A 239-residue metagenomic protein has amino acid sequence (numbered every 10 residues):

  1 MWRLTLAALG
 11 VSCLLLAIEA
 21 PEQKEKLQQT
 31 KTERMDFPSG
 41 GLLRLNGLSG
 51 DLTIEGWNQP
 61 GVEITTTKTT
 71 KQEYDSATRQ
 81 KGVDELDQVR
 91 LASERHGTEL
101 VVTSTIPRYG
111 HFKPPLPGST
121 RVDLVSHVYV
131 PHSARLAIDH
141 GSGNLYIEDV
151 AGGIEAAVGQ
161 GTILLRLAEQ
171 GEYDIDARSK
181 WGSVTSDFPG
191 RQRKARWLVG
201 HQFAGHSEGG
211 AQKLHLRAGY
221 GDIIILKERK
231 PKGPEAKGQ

Functional and structural regions predicted by a protein language model:
T5-L14: Bacterial N-terminal signal peptides
A17-R44, D51-S133, E155, A168-R217 (+1 more regions): Acidic (Asp/Glu) and glycine-rich low-complexity loops/linkers that are typically intrinsically disordered
G50-L52, G143, G159-L167: Extended lipid/amphipathic-ligand handling interfaces
T69, G143, G161, G182 (+1 more regions): Hydrophobic lipid-interacting interfaces of membrane-associated proteins
A137-G141, L145-G159: Right-handed parallel beta-helix
Y146, T162, E172-D176: Surface-exposed interaction patches
E148, I225-L226: Extracytoplasmic/secreted cell-surface and envelope-processing proteins
